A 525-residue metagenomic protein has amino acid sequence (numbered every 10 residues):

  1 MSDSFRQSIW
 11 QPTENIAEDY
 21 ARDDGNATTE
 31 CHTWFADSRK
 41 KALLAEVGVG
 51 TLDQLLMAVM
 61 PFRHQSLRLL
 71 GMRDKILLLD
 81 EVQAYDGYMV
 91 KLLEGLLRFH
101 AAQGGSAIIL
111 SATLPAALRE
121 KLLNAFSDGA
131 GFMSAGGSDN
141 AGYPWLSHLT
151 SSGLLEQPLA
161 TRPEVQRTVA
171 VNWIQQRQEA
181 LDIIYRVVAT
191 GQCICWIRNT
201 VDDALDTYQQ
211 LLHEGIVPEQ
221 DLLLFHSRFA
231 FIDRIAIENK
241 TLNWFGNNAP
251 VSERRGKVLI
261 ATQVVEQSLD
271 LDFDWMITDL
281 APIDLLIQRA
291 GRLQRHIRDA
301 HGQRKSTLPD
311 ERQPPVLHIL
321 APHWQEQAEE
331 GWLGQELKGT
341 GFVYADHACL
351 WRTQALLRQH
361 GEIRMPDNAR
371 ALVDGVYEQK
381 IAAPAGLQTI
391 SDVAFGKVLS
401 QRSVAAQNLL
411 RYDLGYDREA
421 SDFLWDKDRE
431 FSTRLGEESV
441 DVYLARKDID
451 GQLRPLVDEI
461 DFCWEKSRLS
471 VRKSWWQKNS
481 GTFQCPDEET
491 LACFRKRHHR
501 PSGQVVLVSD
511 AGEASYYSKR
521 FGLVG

Functional and structural regions predicted by a protein language model:
M1-D3, N15, D19-D23, G131-P144 (+1 more regions): Conserved RecA-like helicase motor-core motifs
M1-E46, L52-L56: A substrate-engagement module of RecA-like helicase motors
K41-V59, V251-E266: Conserved two-lobed SF2 helicase motor
L43-V47, D74-I76, G104-I108, C193 (+1 more regions): Loop/turn-to-beta-strand initiation segments
L67-I76, Q83-Q157: Post-DEXD/H (motif II) to motif III coupling segment of the RecA-like Helicase ATP-binding lobe
D80-V82, L280: Walker B catalytic acidic pair
R119, Q178, D182-A249, F273 (+1 more regions): C-terminal helicase lobe and adjacent C-terminal extensions/tails of nucleic-acid helicase motors
A130-A204: Conserved interdomain linker/interface between the two RecA-like ATPase lobes of SF2 helicase motors
